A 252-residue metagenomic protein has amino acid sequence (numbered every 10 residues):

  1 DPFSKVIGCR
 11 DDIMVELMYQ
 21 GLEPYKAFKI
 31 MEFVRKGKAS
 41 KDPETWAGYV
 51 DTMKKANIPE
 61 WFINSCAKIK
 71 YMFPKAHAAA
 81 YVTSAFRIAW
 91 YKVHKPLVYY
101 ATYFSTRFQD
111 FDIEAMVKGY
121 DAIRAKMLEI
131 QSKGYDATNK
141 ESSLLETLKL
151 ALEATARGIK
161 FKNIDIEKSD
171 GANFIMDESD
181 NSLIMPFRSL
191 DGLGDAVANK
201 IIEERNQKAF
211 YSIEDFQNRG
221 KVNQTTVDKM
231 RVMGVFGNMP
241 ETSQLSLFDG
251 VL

Functional and structural regions predicted by a protein language model:
D1-L252: Noncatalytic, beta-rich nucleic-acid-contacting surfaces in large DNA/RNA-processing enzymes
